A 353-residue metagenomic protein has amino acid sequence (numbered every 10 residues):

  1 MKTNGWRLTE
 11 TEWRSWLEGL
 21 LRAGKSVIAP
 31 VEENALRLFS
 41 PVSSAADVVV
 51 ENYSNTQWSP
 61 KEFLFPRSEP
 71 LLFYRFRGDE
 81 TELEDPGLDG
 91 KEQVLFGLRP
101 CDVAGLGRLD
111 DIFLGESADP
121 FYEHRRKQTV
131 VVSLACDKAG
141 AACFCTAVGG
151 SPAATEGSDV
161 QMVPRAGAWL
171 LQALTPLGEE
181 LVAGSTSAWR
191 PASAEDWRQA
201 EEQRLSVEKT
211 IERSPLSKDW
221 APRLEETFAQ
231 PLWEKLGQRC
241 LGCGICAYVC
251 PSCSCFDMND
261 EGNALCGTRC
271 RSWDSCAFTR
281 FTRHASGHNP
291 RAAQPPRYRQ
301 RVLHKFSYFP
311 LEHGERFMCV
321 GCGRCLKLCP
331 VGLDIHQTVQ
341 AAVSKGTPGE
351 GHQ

Functional and structural regions predicted by a protein language model:
M1-R223, W233, C253: Iron-sulfur-associated redox domains of electron-transfer enzymes in respiratory and anaerobic energy metabolism
E12-W16, C246, S272, D334: General structural feature for long, well-ordered alpha-helical segments within catalytic domains of soluble enzymes
S26, C246, C325: Residue-level detector of anion-binding/catalytic polar loops
S217-Q238, F256-Q353: Ferredoxin-type iron-sulfur electron-transfer modules in oxidoreductases and energy-metabolism complexes
G237-A247: Extended amphipathic alpha-helical segments enriched in small hydrophobics
I245-S252, F256-E261: A donor-sugar binding/catalytic signature common to diverse glycosyltransferases and related nucleotide-sugar
